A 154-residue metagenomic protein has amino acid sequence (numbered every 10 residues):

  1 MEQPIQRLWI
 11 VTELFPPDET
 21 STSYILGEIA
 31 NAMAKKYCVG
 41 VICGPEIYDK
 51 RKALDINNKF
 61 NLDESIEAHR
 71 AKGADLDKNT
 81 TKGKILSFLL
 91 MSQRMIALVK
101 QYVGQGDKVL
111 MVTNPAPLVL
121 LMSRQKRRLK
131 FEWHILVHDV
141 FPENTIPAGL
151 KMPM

Functional and structural regions predicted by a protein language model:
M1, N58-L62, L120-K130: Short amphipathic alpha-helices and their capping/turn segments at secondary-structure boundaries
M1-D63, E67: N-terminal subdomain of nucleotide-sugar transferases
E13, L76-G83, L129-M154: Acceptor-binding helix/loop patch of EC 2.4 sugar-transfer enzymes, predominantly nucleotide-sugar-dependent
T20-S21, R51-K52, T80, V119-M122 (+1 more regions): Short glycine-/acidic-enriched loop or helix-start segments at secondary-structure transitions that form or flank
G27-N31, K35, A97, Q101 (+1 more regions): Short, well-ordered alpha-helices that flank and scaffold nucleotide-derived cofactor binding pockets
V41-Q101: A conserved catalytic-core segment of Leloir-type glycosyltransferases
F88-R94, V109-L129, I135-H138, P142-E143: An aromatic- and histidine-rich active-site surface loop
G104-K108: Short acidic/histidine-rich motifs immediately flanking catalytic phosphotransfer sites in two-component signaling
